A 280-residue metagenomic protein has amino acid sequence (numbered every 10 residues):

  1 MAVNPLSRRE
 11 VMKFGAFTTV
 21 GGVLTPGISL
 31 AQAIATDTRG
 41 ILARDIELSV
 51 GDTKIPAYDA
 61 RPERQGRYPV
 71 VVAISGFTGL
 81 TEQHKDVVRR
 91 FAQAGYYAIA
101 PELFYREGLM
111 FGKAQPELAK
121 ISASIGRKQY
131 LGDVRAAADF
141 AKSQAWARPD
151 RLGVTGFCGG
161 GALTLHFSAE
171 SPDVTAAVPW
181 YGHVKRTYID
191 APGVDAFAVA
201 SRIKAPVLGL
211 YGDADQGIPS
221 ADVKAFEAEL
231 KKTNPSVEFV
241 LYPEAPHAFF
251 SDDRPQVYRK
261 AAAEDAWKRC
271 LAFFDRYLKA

Functional and structural regions predicted by a protein language model:
M1-T19: N-terminal secretory signal peptides and thylakoid transit peptides that target proteins across membranes
A33-E63: N-terminal cap/lid segment of alpha/beta-hydrolase-fold proteins
Y68-S75: Short beta-strand element of the alpha/beta-hydrolase
F104-K128, S251-D253: Cap/lid segment of the alpha/beta-hydrolase catalytic domain
K120-S143: Alpha/beta-hydrolase active-site loop
A136-A198: Primarily recognizes the serine-hydrolase "nucleophile elbow" in alpha/beta-hydrolase and SGNH/GDSL folds
I203, G209-Y211: Short beta-strand/loop motif that positions the catalytic acidic residue of the alpha/beta-hydrolase fold
N234-A280: C-terminal catalytic histidine-bearing segment of alpha/beta-hydrolase fold enzymes
